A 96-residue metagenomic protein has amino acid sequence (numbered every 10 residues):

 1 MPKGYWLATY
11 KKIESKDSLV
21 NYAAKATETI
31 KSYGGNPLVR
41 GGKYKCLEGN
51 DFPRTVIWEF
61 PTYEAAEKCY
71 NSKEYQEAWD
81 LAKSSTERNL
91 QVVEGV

Functional and structural regions predicted by a protein language model:
M1-R54, P61-E67, N71, E94-V96: Short S/T/G/P-rich N-terminal loop/turn motif that feeds into the first structured element of a domain
A66-Q91: C-terminal structural segments of small proteins and small subunits
